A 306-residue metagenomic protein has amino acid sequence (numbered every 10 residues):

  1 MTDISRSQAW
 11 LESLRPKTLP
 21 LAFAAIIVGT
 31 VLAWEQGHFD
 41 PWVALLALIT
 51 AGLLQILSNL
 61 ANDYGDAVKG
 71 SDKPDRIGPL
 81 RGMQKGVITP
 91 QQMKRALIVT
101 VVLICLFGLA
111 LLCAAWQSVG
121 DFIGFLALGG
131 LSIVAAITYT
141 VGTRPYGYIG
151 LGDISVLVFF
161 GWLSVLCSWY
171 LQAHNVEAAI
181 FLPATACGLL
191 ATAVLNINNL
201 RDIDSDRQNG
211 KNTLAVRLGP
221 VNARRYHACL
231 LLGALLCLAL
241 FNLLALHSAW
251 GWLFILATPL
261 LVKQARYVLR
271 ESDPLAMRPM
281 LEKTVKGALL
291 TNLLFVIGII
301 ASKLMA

Functional and structural regions predicted by a protein language model:
M1-W42, L46, R144: Topogenic membrane-insertion module of multi-pass membrane proteins
D3, P79-N175: Intramembrane alpha-helical segments
F23-V28, I154-W169, V216-P220, E282-F295: Small-residue-rich segments of transmembrane alpha-helices in multi-pass membrane proteins, especially helix faces
V28, G37-A61, G124-I137, E177-I197: Membrane-embedded alpha-helical segments that form the functional core of polytopic membrane enzymes, especially those
L53-I77, T192-A215: Acidic (Asp/Glu-rich) catalytic motifs at the cytosolic membrane interface
D75-A115, L214-L246, K286-T291: Multi-pass membrane catalytic core of lipid/isoprenoid biosynthesis enzymes
V156-I203, N209, V221-R224: Functional transmembrane core segments of multi-pass inner-membrane proteins
L243-L304: Extended hydrophobic alpha-helices typical of membrane-associated regions
